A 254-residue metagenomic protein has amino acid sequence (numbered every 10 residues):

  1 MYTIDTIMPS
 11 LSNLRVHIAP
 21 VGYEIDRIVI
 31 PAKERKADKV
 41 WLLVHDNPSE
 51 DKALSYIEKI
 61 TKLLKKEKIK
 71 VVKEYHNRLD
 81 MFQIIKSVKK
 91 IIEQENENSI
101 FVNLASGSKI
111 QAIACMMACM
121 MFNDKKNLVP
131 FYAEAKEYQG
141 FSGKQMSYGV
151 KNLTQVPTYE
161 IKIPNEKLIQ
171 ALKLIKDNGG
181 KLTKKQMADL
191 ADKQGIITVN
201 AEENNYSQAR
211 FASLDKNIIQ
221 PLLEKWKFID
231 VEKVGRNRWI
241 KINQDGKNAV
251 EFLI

Functional and structural regions predicted by a protein language model:
M1-S99, I113-I254: Long, low-complexity, Lys/Arg-enriched
V102: Conformationally flexible catalytic loops at phosphate/diphosphate-handling active centers
G107-K109: Polyanion-engaging groove/track-forming segments
